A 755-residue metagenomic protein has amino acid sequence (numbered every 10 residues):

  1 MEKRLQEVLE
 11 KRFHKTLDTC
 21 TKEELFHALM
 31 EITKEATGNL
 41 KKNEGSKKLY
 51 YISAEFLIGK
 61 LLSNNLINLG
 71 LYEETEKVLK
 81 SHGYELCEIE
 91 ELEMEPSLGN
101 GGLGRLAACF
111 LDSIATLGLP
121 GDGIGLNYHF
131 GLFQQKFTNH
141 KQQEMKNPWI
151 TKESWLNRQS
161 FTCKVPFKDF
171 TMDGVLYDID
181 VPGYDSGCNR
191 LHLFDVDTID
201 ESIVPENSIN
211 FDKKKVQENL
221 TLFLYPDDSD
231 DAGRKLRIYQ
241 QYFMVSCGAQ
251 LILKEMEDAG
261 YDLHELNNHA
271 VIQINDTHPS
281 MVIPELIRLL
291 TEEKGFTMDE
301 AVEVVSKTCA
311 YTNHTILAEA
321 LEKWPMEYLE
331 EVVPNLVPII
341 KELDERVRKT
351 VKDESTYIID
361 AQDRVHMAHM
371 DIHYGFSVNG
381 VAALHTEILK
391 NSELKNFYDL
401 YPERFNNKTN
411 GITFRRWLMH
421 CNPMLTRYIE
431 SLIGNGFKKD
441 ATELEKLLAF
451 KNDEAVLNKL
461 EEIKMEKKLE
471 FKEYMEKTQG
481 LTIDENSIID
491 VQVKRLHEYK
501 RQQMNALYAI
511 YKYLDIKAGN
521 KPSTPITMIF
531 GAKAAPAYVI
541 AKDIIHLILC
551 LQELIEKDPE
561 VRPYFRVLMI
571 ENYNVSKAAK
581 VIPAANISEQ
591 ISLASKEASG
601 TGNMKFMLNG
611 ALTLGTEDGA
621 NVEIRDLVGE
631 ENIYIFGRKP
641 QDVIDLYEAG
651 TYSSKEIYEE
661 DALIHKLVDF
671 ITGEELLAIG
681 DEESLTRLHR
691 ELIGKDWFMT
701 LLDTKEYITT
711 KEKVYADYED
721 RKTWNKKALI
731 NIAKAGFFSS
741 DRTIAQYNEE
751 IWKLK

Functional and structural regions predicted by a protein language model:
M1-K755: A conserved ligand/cofactor-binding region detector
